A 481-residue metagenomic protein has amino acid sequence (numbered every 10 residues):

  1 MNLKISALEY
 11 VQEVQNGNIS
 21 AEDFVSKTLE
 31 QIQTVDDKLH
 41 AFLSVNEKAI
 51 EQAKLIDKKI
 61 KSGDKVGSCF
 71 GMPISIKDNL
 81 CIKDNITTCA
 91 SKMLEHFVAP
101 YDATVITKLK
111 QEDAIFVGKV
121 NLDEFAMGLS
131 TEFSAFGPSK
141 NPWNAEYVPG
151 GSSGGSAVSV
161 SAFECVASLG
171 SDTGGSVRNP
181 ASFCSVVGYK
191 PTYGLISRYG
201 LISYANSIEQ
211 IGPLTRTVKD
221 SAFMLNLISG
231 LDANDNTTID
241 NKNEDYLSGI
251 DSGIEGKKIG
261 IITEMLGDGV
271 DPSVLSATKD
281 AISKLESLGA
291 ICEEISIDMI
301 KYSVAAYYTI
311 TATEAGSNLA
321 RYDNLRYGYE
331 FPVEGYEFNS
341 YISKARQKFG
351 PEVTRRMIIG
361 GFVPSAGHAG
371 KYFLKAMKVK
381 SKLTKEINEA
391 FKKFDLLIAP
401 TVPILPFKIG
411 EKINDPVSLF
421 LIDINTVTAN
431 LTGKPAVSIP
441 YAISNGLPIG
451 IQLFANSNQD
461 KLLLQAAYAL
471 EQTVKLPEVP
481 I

Functional and structural regions predicted by a protein language model:
M1-E51, S287-G289, E478-I481: An N-terminal boundary/leader segment
G17, K77, T217: Short, conserved phosphate/pyrophosphate- and ester-handling motifs at nucleotide-, phospho-/glycolipid
F24-T28, A306-T309, V353-G361: Short alpha-helical scaffolding segments that buttress acidic/His motifs in well-ordered protein cores
T34, A162-G269, L275, K279-I291 (+4 more regions): Structural helix-boundary/capping segments
C69-C89, G253-I262, T313-T384, P435-G450: Short helix-loop capping/hinge segments that flank enzyme active sites or metal/cofactor-binding pockets
C69-I211, I262-E264, T313, A399-V417: Short glycine/serine-rich loop/turn segments
K92, H96, T237-N241, P332-F338 (+3 more regions): Short, surface-exposed loop/helix-turn segments at secondary-structure junctions that function as lids/hinges flanking
